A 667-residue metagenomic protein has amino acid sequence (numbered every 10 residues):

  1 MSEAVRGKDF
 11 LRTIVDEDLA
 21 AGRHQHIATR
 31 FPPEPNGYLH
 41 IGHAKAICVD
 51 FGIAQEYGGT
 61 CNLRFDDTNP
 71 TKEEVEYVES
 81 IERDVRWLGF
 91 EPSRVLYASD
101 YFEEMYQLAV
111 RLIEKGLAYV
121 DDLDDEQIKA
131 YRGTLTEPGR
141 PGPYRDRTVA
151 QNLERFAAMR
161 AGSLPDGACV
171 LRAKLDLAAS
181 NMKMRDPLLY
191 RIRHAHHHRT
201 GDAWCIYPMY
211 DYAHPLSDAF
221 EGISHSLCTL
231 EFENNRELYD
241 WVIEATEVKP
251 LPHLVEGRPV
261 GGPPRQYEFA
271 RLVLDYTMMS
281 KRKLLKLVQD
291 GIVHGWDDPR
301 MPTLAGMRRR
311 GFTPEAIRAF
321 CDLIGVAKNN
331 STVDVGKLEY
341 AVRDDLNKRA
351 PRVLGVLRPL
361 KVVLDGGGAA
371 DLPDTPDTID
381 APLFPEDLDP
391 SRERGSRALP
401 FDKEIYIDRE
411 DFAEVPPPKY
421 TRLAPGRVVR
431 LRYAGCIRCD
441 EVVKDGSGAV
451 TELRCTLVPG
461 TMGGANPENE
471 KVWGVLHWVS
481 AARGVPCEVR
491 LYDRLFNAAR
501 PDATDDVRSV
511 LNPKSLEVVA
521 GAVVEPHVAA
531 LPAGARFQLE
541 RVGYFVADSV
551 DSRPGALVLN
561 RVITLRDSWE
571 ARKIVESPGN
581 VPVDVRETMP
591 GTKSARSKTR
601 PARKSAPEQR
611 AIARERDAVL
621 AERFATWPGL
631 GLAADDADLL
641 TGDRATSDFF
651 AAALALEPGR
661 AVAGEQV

Functional and structural regions predicted by a protein language model:
G7-D16, A20-E82, H197-T229: N-terminal catalytic cores of NTP/NDP-binding nucleotidyl/phosphoryl-transfer enzymes
G22, D50, I81, L112 (+4 more regions): Residue-level signal for inorganic ion chemistry
P32-N36, R64-K72, R94-E103, E126 (+5 more regions): Conserved short loop/turn motifs at secondary-structure junctions
L63, D67-N69, V75, Y97 (+7 more regions): Active-site cores that bind ATP or allylic diphosphates and position pyrophosphate for catalysis
Y77-E103, L108-R111, G116-Y119: A glycine-rich helix N-cap at a beta->alpha junction
P259-A341: Long, charged, mostly alpha-helical binding arms that flank functional sites
F320-R603: Substrate/cofactor-recognition hotspot
T599-V667: Charged, compositionally biased, marginally structured helical/coil segments
